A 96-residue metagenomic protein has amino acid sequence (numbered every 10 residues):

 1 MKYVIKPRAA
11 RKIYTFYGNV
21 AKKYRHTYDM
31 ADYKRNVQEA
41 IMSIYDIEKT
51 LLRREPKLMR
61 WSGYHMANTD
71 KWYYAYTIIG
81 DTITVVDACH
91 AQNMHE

Functional and structural regions predicted by a protein language model:
M1-Y64: Basic, Lys/Arg-enriched alpha-helical interface segments
H65-E96: Enriched for short, Lys/Arg-rich terminal
